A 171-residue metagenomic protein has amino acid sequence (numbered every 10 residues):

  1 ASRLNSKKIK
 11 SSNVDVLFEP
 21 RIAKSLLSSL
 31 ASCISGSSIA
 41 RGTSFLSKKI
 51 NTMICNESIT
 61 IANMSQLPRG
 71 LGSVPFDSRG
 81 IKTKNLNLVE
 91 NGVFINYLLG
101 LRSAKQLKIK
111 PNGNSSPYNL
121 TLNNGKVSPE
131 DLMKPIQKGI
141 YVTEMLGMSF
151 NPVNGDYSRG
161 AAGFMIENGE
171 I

Functional and structural regions predicted by a protein language model:
A1-L30, I34: Internal alpha/beta scaffold segment
S2-S11, S37, P68, G139 (+1 more regions): Short secondary-structure junctions and interdomain/linker hinges
N5, A23, S35, G42 (+3 more regions): Glycine-rich, flexible loop/turn motifs
K8-K10, P20, K24, A40 (+3 more regions): Conserved structured core elements
A23-L30, L46, I50, L132: Generic structural signal of hydrophobic/aromatic residues within well-ordered alpha-helices of folded domains
S32-I54: Amphipathic alpha-helical
K49-I171: Dual-mode signal for accessory low-complexity, basic/Gly-rich regions
